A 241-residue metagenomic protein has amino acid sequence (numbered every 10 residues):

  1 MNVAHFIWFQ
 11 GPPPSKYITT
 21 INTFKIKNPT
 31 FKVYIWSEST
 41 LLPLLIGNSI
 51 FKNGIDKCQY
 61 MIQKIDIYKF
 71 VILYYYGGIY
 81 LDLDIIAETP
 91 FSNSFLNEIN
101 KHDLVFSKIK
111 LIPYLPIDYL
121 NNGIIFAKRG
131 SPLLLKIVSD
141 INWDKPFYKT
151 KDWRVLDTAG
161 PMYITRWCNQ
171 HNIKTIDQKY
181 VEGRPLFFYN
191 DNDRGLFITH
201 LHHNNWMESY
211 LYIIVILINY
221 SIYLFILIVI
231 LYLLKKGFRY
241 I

Functional and structural regions predicted by a protein language model:
M1-I65, L83-I241: Glycosyltransferase-associated regions of secretory-pathway enzymes, highlighting luminal stem/catalytic domains
K69-F70: Short, conserved alpha-helix that lines the donor NDP-sugar binding/gating region of sugar-transfer enzymes
L73-I86: Short beta-strand-to-loop acidic/aromatic patch adjacent to the donor-nucleotide binding site
